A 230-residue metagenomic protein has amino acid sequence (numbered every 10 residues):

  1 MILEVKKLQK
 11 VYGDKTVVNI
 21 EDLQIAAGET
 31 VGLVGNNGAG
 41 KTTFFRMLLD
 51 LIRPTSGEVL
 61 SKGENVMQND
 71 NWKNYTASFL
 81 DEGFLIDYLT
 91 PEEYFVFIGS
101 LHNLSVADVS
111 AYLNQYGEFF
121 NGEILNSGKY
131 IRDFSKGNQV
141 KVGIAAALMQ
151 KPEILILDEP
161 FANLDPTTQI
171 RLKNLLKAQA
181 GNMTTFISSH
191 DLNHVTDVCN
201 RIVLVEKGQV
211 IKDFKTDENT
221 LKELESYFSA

Functional and structural regions predicted by a protein language model:
L3, V18-I20, K73: Conserved structural motif at the start of ABC-family nucleotide-binding domains
V34-N36: The feature captures the beta-strand-to-loop junction immediately N-terminal to the Walker
L49: Helix-to-loop junction immediately C-terminal to a conserved catalytic motif
G57-W72, K212: Conserved ABC transporter NBD signature motif
I144: Hydrophobic anchor residue at the start of the ABC signature
L155-E159: Catalytic Walker B motif of ABC-type/P-loop ATPase nucleotide-binding domains
Q169-G181: Helical segment within the ABC ATPase nucleotide-binding domain
